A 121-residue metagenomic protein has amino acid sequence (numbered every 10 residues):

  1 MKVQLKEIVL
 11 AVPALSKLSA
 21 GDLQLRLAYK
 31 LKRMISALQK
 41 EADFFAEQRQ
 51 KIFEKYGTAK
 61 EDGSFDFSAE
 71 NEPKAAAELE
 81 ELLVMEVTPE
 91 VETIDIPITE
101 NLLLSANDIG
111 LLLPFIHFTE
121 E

Functional and structural regions predicted by a protein language model:
K2-E54: N-terminal interaction modules that seed assembly of large macromolecular complexes
E41-E121: Low-complexity intrinsically disordered segments
